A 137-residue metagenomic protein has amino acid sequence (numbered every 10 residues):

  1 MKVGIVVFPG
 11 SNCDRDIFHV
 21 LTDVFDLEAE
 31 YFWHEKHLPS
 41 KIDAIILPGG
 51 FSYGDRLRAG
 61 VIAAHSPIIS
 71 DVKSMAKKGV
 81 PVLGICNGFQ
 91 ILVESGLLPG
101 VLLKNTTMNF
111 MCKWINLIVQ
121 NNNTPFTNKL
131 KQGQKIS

Functional and structural regions predicted by a protein language model:
M1-G84, L92-W114, I118, K131-Q134: N-terminal beta1-alpha1 cap of cysteine-dependent amidohydrolase-like domains
N87: A structural signal for conserved, well-ordered secondary-structure elements that form binding/interaction cores
T124-S137: Catalytic core of tubulin tyrosine ligase-like
